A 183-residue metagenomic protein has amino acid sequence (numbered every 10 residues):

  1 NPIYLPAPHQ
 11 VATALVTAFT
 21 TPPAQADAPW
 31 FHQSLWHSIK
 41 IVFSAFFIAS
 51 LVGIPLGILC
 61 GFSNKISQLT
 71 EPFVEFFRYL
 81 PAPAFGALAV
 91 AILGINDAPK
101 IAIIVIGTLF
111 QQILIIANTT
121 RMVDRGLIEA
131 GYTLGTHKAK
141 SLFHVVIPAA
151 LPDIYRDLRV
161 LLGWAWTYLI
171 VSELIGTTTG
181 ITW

Functional and structural regions predicted by a protein language model:
N1-F47: Periplasmic/extracellular loop-to-transmembrane helix junction in inner-membrane transport proteins
A24, K40-V52, A82-F85, Y155-T167: Hydrophobic alpha-helical transmembrane segments of multipass membrane transporters and ion channels, focusing on
H32-S44, S67, V74-F77, G94 (+4 more regions): Alpha-helical membrane-interface segments at transmembrane helix boundaries
S44-V74: Transmembrane-helix boundary motif in ABC transporter permease subunits
E71, E75-Q111, N118-T119: Generic hydrophobic transmembrane alpha-helix motif, especially the helices
A91, T120, T167-W183: Glycine-rich helix-loop "coupling/hinge" segments at transmembrane-helix boundaries in multipass transporters
A102, I106, A139-S172: Transmembrane alpha-helices
Q111-D157: Short cytoplasmic-facing helical segments at TM-TM junctions of multi-pass membrane proteins
